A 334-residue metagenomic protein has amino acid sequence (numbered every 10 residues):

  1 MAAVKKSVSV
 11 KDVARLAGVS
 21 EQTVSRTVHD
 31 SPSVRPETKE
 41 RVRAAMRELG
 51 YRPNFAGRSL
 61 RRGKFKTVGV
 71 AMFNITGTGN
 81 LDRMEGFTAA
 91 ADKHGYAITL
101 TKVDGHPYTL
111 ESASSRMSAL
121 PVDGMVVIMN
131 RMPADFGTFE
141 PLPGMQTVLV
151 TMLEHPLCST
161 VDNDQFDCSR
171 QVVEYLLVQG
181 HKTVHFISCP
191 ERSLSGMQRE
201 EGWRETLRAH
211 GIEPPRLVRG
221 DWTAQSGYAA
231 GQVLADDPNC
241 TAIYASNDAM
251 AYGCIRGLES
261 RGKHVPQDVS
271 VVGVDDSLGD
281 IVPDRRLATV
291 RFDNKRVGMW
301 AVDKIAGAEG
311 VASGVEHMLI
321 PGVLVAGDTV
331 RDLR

Functional and structural regions predicted by a protein language model:
M1-F65, R334: N-terminal helix-turn-helix DNA-binding module of bacterial transcription factors
M1-K5, T67-E174, V178: Alpha-helical recognition/docking segments in bacterial nutrient-uptake and carbohydrate-utilization systems
L16, T23-R26, L60-T76, Y175 (+1 more regions): Short beta-strand segments enriched in small/hydrophobic residues
S20, K66, D123, H181-V184 (+2 more regions): Short acidic/polar active-site loop segments enriched in Thr and Asp
F55, F73-D82, L100-T109, V161-Q171 (+5 more regions): Hinge/beta->alpha junction and helix N-cap segments in small-molecule ligand-binding domains
K182-V184, E213-R216, H264-V271: Short acidic capping loops at alpha-helix termini that bridge into adjacent secondary structure
D237-R334: Flexible loop/turn connectors
